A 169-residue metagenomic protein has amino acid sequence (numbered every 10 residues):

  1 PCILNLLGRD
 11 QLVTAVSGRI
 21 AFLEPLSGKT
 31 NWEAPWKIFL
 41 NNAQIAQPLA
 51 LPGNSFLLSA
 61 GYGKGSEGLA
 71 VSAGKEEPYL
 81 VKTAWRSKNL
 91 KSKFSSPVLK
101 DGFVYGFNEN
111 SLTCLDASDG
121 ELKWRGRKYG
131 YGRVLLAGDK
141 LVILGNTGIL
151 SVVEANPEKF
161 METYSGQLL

Functional and structural regions predicted by a protein language model:
C2-L169: Noncatalytic, solvent-exposed loop/strand surfaces of beta-propeller-type extracellular/periplasmic domains
